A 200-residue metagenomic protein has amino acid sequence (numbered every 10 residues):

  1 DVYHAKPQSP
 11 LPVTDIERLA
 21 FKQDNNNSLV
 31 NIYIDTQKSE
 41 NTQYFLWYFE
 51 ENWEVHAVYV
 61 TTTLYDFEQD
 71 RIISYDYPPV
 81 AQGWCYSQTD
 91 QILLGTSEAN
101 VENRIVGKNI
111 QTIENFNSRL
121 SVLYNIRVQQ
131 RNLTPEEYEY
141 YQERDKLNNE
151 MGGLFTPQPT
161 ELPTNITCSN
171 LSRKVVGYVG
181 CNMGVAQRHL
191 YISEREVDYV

Functional and structural regions predicted by a protein language model:
D1-V200: A sequence/structural signal for flexible, mid-protein segments enriched in small/helix-disrupting residues
